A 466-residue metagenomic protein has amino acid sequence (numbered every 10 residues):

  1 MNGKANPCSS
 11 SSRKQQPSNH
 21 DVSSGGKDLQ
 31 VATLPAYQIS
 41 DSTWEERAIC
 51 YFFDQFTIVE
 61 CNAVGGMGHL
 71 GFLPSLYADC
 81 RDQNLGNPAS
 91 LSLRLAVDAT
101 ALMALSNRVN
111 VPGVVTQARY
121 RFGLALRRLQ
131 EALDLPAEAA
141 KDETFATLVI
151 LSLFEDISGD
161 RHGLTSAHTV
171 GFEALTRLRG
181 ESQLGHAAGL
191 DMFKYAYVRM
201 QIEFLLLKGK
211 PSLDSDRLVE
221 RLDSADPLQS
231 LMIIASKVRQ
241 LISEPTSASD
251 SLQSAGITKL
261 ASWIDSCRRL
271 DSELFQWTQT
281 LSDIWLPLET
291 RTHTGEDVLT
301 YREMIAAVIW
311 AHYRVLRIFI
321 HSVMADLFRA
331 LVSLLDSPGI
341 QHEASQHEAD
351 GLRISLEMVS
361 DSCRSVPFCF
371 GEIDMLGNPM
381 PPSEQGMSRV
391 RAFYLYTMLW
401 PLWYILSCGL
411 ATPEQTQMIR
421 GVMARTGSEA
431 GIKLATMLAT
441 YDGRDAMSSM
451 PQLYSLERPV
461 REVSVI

Functional and structural regions predicted by a protein language model:
M1-G25, R108, P112, R119 (+6 more regions): Fungal-biased detection of long, low-complexity, Ser/Thr- and Lys/Arg-rich intrinsically disordered regions
K14-V114: Acidic, Ser/Thr/Pro-rich intrinsically disordered transcriptional activation regions
A48-E60, H69-C80, A196, L218 (+4 more regions): Generic structural signal of hydrophobic/aromatic residues within well-ordered alpha-helices of folded domains
F53-L70, V115, S158-D336, S345-E372: Central/C-terminal regulatory/activation regions of fungal transcription factors
D82-S166: Membrane helical hairpin/interfacial module
G86, L91, K141, P227 (+3 more regions): Inter-repeat boundary and helix-capping residues of tandem alpha-helical solenoids
L95, F145, F193-K194, W400: A broad, low-specificity signal marking well-ordered, structured residues that form hydrophobic/aromatic
